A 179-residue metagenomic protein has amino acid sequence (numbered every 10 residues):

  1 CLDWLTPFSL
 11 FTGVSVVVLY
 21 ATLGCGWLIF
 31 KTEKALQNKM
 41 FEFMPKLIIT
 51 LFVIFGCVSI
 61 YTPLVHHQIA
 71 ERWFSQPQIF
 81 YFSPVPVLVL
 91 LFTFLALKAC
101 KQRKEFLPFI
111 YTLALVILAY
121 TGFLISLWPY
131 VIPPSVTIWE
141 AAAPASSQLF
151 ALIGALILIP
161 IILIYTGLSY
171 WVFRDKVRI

Functional and structural regions predicted by a protein language model:
C1-K104, P108: Long, contiguous internal "core" modules enriched in hydrophobic/ aromatic residues
L5, S9, S146-I157: Individual transmembrane alpha-helices with interfacial aromatic-anchor signatures
V16-L19, L118-F123, I159-I162: Alpha-helical transmembrane segments of multi-pass membrane proteins
L23, L127, S169: Divalent metal-coordination and catalytic microenvironments
I54-L64, L118-S135: Hydrophobic alpha-helical transmembrane segments in multi-pass integral membrane proteins
F109-I117: Central hydrophobic cores of alpha-helical transmembrane segments in multi-pass integral membrane proteins
I132-A151: Short, membrane-exposed interhelical loops at transmembrane-helix boundaries
I138-E140, P144, L156, Y165-I179: Extramembrane terminal tails and long inter-domain/linker segments of multi-pass membrane proteins
